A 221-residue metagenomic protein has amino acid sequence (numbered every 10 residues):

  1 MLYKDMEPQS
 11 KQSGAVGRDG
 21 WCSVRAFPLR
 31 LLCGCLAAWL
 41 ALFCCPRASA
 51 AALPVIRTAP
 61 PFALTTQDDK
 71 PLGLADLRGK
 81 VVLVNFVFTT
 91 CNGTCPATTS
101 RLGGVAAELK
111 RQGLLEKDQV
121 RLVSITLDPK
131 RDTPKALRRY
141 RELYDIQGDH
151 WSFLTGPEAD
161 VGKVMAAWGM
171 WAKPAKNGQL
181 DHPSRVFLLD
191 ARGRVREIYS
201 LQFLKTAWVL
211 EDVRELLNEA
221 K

Functional and structural regions predicted by a protein language model:
M1-P28: N-terminal secretory signal peptides that target proteins for export/translocation
R30-F43: Bacterial N-terminal signal peptides
C44-P61: N-proximal helix/coil linker or "cap" segments that precede and/or mark the start of modular domains
A59-P60, V82, P183-R185: Short loop/turn microsegments at loop-to-beta-strand junctions
F62-V82: A short beta-strand-turn-helix
A75-P96, L102: Short active-site neighborhood of thiol/selenol oxidoreductases, capturing the structured segment around
T99-V164: Structural microenvironment flanking redox-active thiols in thiol-disulfide oxidoreductases
A175-K221: Thiol-/selenol-based redox modules, centered on thioredoxin-like and closely related oxidoreductase domains
